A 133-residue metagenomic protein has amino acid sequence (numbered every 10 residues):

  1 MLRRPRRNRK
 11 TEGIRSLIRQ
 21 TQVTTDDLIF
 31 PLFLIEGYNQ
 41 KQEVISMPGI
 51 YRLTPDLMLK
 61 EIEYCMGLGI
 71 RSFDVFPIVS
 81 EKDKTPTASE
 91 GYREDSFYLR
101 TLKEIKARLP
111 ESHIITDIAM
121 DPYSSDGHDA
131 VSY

Functional and structural regions predicted by a protein language model:
M1-L2, F33, F73-V75: Short hydrophobic/aromatic-rich motifs at helix boundaries and adjacent loops
M1-R19: N-terminal amphipathic/basic leader segments beginning at the initiator methionine
R9, D27, L53-L57, R93-S96 (+1 more regions): Conserved active-site and cofactor/substrate-binding residues in soluble primary-metabolism enzymes
G13-V23, P55, L59-G69, L99-P110: Short amphipathic alpha-helices and their capping/turn segments at secondary-structure boundaries
V23-I50, H113-Y133: N-terminal small/glycine-rich loop or linker at the start of catalytic domains across soluble metabolic enzymes
K41-P55, I70-S96, Y123-S124: Glycine-rich, proline-tolerant flexible connector loops at the mouths of alpha/beta enzymes
K84-I118: Alpha-helix-loop-beta-strand connector modules within alpha/beta enzyme cores
